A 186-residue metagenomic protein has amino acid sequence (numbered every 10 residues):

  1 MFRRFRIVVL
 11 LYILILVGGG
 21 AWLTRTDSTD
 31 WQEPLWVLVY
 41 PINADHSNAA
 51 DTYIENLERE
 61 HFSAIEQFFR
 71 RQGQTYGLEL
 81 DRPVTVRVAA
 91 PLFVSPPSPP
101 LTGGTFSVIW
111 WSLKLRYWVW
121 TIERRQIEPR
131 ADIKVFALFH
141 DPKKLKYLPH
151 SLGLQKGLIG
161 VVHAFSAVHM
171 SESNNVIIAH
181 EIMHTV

Functional and structural regions predicted by a protein language model:
F2-E128: Propeptide-to-catalytic entry region of secreted or membrane-anchored zinc metalloproteases
P34-L38, P129-K134, K156-G160: Loop/turn elements at helix/coil->beta-strand transitions in domains of secreted/extracellular proteins
Y40-I42, F136, H163-A164: Conserved beta-strand segments of the P-loop GTPase G domain that flank and frequently precede/overlap
A44-S47, H140-K144, S166-M170: Solvent-exposed loop/turn segments at secondary-structure junctions within structured extracellular/periplasmic domains
R116, R130-K134, H140-P142, S151: Soluble extramembrane regions of membrane proteins in the secretory/endomembrane system
R125, F139-L158: Catalytic zinc-binding patch centered on the HExxH motif and its immediate surroundings that defines zinc-dependent
I159-I178: Short pre-active-site segment immediately N-terminal to the catalytic Zn-binding motif
V176, E181-V186: Catalytic Zn2+-binding segment of zinc metalloproteases
